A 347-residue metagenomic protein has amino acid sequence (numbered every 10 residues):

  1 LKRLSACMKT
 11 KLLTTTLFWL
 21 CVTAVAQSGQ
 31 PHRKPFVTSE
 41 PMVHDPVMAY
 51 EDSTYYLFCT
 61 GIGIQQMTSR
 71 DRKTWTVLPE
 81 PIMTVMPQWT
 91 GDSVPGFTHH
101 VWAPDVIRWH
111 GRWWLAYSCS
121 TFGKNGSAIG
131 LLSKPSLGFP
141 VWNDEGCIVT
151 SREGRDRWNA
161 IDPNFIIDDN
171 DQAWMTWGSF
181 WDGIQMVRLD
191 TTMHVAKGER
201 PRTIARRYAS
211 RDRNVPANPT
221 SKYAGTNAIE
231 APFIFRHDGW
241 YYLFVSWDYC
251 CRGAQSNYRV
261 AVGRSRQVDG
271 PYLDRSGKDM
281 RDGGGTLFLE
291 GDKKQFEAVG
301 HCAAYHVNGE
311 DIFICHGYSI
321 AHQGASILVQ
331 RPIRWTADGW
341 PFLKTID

Functional and structural regions predicted by a protein language model:
K2-T14: Bacterial N-terminal signal peptides that target proteins for export
S5, C21-A24, F36: Detector for intrinsically disordered, low-structure N-terminal pre-sequences
K9, V25-A26: Enriched but not universal
L12-T23: Sec-dependent N-terminal signal peptides
Q27-D347: Carbohydrate-active catalytic/glycan-binding domains of CAZyme proteins, especially the secreted or lumenal ectodomains
